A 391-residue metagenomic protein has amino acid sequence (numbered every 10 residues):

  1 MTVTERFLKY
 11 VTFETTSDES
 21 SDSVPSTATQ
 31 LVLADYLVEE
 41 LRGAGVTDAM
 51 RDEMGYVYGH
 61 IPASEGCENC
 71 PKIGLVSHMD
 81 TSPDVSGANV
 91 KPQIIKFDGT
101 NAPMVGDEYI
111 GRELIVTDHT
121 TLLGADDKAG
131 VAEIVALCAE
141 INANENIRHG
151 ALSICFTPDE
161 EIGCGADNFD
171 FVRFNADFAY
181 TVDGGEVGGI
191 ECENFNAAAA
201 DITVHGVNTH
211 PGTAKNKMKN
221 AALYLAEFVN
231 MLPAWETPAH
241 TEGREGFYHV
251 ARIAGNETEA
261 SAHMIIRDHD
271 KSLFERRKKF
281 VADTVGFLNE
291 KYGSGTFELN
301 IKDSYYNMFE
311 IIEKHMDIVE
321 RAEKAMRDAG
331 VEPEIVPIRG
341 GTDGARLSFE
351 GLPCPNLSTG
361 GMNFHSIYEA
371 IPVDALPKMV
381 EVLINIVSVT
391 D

Functional and structural regions predicted by a protein language model:
T2-A28, I115-V116, Y305, H365-S366: N-terminal capping segment at the start of a domain
D22-C70, G74-V76: A non-catalytic alpha/beta surface segment that caps or lines the substrate-entry region of metallo-dependent hydrolase
C67-A151, F156, K378: Active-site metal-coordination/substrate-binding segment of hydrolases, especially metallo-dependent peptidases
D107-T121, H205-T209, A329, G361-H365: Glycine/charged-rich beta-loop-alpha catalytic/anionic-binding loops adjacent to active sites
A125-A129, L137, A143, D159-C164 (+4 more regions): Glycine-rich anion/phosphate-binding loop at the beta-strand->alpha-helix junction
E145-A221: Fold-level recognition of mixed alpha/beta catalytic cores in primary-metabolism enzymes, strongest
A222-D391: Metal-dependent amide/peptide-bond hydrolase catalytic core, centered on the "pita-bread" metallohydrolase fold
